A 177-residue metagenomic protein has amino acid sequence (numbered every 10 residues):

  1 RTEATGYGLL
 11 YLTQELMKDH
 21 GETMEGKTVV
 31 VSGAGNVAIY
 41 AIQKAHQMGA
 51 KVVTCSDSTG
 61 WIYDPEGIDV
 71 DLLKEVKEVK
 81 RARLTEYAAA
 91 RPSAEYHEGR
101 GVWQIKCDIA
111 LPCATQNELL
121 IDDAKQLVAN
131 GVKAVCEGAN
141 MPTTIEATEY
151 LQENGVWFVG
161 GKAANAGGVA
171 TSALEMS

Functional and structural regions predicted by a protein language model:
R1-T5, V30-A34, A139-N140, V159-N165: Active-site nucleophile and cofactor-binding loops and adjacent substrate-binding regions of central metabolic enzymes
E3-K106: Glycine-rich phosphate/diphosphate-binding loop of Rossmann-like nucleotide-binding domains
V30, V79-A82, D108, K125 (+2 more regions): A generic structural micro-environment signature that highlights single residues at secondary-structure boundaries
E86-A88, L111-A114: Short acidic/polar alpha-helix capping motifs at helix-coil junctions
D108-I109, A134: Short, Asp-centered acidic motifs that coordinate Mg2+ and/or phosphate in catalytic or ligand-binding sites
A114-S177: Rossmann-fold NAD(P)-binding glycine/threonine-rich loop
